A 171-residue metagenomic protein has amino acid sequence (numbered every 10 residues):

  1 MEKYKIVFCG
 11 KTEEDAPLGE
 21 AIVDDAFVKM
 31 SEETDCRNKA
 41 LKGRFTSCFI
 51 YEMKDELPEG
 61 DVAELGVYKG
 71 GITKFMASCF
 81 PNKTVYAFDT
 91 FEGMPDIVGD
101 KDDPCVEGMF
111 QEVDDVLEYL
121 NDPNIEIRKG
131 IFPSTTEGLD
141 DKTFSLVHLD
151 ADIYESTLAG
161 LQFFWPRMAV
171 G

Functional and structural regions predicted by a protein language model:
E2-D61, T73: Class I SAM-dependent methyltransferase Rossmann-like catalytic core, especially the SAM/SAH-binding loop
V23-E32, R37, E56-G171: S-adenosylmethionine/decaboxylated-SAM
